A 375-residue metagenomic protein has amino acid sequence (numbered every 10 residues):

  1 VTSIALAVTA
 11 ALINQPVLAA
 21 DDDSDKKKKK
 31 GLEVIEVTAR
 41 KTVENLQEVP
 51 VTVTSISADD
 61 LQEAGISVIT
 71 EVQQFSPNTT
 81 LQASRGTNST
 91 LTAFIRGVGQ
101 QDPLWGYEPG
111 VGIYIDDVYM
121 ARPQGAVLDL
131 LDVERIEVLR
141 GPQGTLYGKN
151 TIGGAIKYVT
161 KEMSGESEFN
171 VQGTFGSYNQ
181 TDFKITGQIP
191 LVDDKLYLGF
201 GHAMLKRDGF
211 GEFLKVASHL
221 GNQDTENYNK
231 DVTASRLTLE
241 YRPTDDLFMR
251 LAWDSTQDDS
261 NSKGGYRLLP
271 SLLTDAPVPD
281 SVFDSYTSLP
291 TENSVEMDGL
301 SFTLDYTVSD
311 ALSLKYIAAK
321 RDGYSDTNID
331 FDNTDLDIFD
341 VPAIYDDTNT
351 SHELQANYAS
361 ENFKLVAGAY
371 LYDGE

Functional and structural regions predicted by a protein language model:
V1-K27: Cleavable N-terminal targeting peptides that direct proteins into the secretory/outer-membrane pathway or into
D25-E166: Acidic, small-polar-rich N-terminal luminal/periplasmic segments of exported/outer-membrane proteins
R122-P123, Y147, G173-T174, D224-E226 (+2 more regions): Outer-membrane beta-barrel domain signature
A126, G211-S218, S262-L268, T327-D335: Outer-membrane beta-barrel translocator domains and adjoining extracellular loop/strand segments of Gram-negative
L139, S167-N170, K215-Q223, S281-S288 (+1 more regions): Extracytoplasmic loops and strand-loop junctions of Gram-negative outer membrane beta-barrel proteins
E168-N170, F175-R207, G211-K263, D298 (+3 more regions): Transmembrane beta-barrel wall of Gram-negative outer-membrane proteins
F248, W253-M297, I329, D337-Y345 (+1 more regions): Flexible loop and strand-edge segments within Gram-negative outer membrane beta-barrel domains
T307-E375: Replace "related TpsB outer-membrane translocases also match" with "some related outer-membrane beta-barrels such as
